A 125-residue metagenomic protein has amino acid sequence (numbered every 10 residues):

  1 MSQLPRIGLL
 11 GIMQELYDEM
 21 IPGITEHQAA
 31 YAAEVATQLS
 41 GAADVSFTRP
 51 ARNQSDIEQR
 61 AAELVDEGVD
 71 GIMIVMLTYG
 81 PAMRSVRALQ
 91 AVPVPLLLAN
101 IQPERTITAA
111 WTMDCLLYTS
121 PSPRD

Functional and structural regions predicted by a protein language model:
S2-D114: Metallocofactor- and cofactor-centric catalytic cores in central/energy metabolism, strongly enriched
Y118-D125: Conserved small/polar residues in nucleotide/adenosyl-binding loops
